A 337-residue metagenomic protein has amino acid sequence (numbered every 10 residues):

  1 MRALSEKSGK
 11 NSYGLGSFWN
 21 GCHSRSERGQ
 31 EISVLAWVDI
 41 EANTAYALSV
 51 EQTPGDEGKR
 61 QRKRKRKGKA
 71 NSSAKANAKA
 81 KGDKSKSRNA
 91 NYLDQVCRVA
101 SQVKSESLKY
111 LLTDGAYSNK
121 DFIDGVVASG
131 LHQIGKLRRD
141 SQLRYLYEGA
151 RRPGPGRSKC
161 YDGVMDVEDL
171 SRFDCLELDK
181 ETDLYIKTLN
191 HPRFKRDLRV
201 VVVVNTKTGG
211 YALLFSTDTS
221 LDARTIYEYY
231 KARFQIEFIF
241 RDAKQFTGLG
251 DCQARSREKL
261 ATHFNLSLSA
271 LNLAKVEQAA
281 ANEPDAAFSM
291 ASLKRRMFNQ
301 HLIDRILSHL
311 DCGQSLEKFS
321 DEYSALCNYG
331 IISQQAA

Functional and structural regions predicted by a protein language model:
M1-S8, L35, Y110-S118, Q133 (+3 more regions): Short, conserved catalytic/metal-binding motifs centered on acidic residues
R2-G55, Q61-K63, T182-Y185: Active-site-proximal, Lys/Arg-enriched surface segment that forms a nucleic-acid-binding/basic interface patch
R2-K10, G14-G16, R98-V99, A128-G130 (+4 more regions): Electropositive nucleic-acid engagement tracts
L4, A223-A254: Short amphipathic alpha-helical "interface-anchor" segments enriched in bulky aromatics
K65-V200, A281, A286-F288, Q335-A337: An internal, acidic/charged active-site-proximal segment that coordinates divalent cations and/or engages
R193-S220: Charge-patterned, long linear interaction tracts outside catalytic cores
D251-I306: Basic, amphipathic alpha-helical segments enriched in Lys/Arg and hydrophobic/aromatic residues
E283-A286, S292-A337: Long, low-complexity C-terminal extensions of enzymes
